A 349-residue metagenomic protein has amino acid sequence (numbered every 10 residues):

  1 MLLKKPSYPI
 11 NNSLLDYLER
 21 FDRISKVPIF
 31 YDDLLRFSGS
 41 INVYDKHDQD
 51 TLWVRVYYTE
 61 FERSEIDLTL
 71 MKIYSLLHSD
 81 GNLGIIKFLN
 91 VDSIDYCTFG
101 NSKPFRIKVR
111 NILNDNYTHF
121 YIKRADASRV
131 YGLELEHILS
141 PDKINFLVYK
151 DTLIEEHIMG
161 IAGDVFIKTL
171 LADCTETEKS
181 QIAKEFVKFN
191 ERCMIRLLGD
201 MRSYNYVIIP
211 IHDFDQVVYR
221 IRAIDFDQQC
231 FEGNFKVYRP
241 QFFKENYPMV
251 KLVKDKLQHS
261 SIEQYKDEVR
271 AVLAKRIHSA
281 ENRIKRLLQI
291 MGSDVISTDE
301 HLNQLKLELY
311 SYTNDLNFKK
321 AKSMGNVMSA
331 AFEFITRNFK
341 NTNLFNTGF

Functional and structural regions predicted by a protein language model:
M1-D80, D299-F349: Regulatory N- and C-terminal appendages and interdomain linkers associated with kinase/kinase-like NTP transferase
K4-P9, C97, I112-L113, I144-F146 (+2 more regions): A general structural signal for short secondary-structure junctions and capping/turn motifs
N12-V27, V54, S75-L89, L135-P141 (+3 more regions): Short charge-dense sequence patches
D32-F37, Q49-V165: Conserved ATP-binding subdomain of kinase catalytic cores across diverse folds
H137-S140, D151-E156, E185-K188, R239 (+1 more regions): Short C-terminal domain-edge/linker segments immediately following a structured domain
F166-A172: AlphaC helix of the protein kinase catalytic domain
D173-F235: Conserved kinase catalytic-core segment
D215-F349: C-terminal catalytic region of ATP-dependent kinase domains
